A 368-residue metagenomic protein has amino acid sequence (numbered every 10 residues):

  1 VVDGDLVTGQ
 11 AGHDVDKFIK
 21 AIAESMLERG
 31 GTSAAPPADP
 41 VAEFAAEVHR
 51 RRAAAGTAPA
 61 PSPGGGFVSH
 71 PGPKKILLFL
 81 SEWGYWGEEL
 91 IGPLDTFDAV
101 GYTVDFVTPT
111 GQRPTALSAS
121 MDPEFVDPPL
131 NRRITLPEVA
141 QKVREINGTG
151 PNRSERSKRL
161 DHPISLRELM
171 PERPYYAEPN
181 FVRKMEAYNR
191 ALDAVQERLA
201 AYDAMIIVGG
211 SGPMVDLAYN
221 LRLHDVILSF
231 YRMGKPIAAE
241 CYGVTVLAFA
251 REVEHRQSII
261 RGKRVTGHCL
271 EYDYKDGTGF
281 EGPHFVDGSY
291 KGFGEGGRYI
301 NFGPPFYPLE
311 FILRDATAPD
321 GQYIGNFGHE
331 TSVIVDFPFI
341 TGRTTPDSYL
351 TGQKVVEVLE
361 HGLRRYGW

Functional and structural regions predicted by a protein language model:
V1-M233, V246-W368: Extended, subdomain-level signal for the structured scaffold at the beginning of enzyme domains
P236-A238: Conserved, well-structured core segments that form or line functional sites
C241: Aromatic-residue-lined binding/catalytic grooves and analogous aromatic/hydrophobic interfacial grooves in multimeric
